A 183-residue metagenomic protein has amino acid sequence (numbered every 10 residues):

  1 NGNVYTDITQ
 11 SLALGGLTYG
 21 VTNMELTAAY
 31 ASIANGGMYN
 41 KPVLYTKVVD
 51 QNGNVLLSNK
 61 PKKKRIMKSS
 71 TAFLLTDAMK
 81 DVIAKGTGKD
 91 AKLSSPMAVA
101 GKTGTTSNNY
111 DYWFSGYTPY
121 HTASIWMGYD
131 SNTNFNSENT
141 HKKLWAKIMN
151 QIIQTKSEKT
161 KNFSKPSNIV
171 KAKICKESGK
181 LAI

Functional and structural regions predicted by a protein language model:
N1-T27: Mid-domain, small-residue-enriched loop/turn segments at the edges of structured enzyme/sensor domains
Y19-I183: A penicillin-recognizing enzyme superfamily signal
